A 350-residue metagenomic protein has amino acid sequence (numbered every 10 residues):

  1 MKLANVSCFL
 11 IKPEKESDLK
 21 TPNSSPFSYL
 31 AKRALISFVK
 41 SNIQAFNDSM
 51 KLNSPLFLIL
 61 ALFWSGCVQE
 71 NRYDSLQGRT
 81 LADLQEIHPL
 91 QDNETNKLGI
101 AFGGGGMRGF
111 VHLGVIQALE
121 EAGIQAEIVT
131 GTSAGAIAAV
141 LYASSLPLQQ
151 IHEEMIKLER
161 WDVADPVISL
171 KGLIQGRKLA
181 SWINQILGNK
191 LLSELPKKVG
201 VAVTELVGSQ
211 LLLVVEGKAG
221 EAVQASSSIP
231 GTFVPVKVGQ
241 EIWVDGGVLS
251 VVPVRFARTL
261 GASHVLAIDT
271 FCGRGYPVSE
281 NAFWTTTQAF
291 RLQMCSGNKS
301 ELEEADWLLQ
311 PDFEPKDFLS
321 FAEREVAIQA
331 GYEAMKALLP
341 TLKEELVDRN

Functional and structural regions predicted by a protein language model:
I43-L56: Bacterial N-terminal signal peptides that target proteins for export
F57-F63: Bacterial N-terminal signal peptides
C67-V129, L141-N350: Patatin-like phospholipase
G131, G135: Gly/Ala-rich beta-loop-alpha elbow adjacent to hydrolase catalytic centers
